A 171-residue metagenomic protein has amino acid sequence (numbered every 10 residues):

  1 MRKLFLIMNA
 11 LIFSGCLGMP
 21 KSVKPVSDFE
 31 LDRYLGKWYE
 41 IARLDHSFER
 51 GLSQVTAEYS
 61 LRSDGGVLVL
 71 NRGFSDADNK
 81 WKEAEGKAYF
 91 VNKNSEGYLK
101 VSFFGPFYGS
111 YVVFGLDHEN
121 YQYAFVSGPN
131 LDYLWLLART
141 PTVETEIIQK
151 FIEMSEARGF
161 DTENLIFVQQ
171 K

Functional and structural regions predicted by a protein language model:
L4-F13: Sec-dependent N-terminal signal peptides
C16-K171: A beta-rich soluble binding module of mature secreted/lumenal proteins
